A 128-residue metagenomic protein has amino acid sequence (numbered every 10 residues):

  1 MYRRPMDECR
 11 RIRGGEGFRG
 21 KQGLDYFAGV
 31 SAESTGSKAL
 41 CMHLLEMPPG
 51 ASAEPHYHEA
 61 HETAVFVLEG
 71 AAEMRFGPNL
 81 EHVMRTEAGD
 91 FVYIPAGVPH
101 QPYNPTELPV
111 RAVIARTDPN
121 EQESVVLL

Functional and structural regions predicted by a protein language model:
M1-A39, E54, L127-L128: A short, N-terminal "cap"/entry segment at the start of jelly-roll beta-barrel domains of the cupin/DSBH fold
Y26, M42-E46, A64, V83 (+2 more regions): Conserved hydrophobic/aromatic beta-strand scaffold that supports enzyme active sites
A28-V30, H43-E59, A96: Conserved short histidine dyad/triad with adjacent acidic residue
L44, Y57, F76-P78, N104 (+1 more regions): Residue-level recognition of conserved beta-strand positions in structured domain cores
S52, H61-A88: A short beta-strand-loop-beta hairpin characteristic of the jelly-roll/cupin
E54-P55, M74-R75, V83, I94 (+1 more regions): Short beta-strand His + acidic residue motifs that chelate non-heme Fe in jelly-roll/DSBH and cupin folds
E87-A88, A96-E121: Ligand-binding loop in jelly-roll beta-barrel domains
N120-L128: Acidic/histidine-enriched, glycine/proline-rich intrinsically disordered or flexible terminal extensions
